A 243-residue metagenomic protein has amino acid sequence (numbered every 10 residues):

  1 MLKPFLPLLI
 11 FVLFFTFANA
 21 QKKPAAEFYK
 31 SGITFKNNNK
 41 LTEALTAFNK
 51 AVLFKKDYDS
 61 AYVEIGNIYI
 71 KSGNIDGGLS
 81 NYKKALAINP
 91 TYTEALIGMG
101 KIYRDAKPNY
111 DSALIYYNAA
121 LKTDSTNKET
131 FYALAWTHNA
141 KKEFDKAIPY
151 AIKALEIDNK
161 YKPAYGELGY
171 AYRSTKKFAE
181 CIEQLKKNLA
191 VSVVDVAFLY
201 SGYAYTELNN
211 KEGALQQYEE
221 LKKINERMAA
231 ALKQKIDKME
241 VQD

Functional and structural regions predicted by a protein language model:
M1-A25: Bacterial Sec-dependent N-terminal signal peptides
F17-F54, D59, D243: N-terminal leader/linker segments that initiate helical-solenoid repeat arrays
P24, S192, L199-D243: Terminal, low-structured helical/coil segments at or just beyond the last alpha-helical repeat
P24-A26, D59-S60, T93-E94, K128-E129 (+3 more regions): Helix-start (N-cap) detector for alpha-helical repeat units in TPR-like alpha-solenoids, especially tetratricopeptide
Y29, K36-N37, V63, Y69-I70 (+5 more regions): Position-specific recognition of the canonical hydrophobic site in helix A of tetratricopeptide repeat
K30, E64, G98, A133 (+3 more regions): Canonical tetratricopeptide repeat
N38-A47, S72-K84, A106-A119, A140-K153 (+2 more regions): Structural signature of tandem alpha-helical TPR/SEL1-like repeats, specifically the intra-repeat loop/turn
F54, I88, T123, I157 (+2 more regions): Structural marker of alpha-solenoid helical repeat scaffolds
